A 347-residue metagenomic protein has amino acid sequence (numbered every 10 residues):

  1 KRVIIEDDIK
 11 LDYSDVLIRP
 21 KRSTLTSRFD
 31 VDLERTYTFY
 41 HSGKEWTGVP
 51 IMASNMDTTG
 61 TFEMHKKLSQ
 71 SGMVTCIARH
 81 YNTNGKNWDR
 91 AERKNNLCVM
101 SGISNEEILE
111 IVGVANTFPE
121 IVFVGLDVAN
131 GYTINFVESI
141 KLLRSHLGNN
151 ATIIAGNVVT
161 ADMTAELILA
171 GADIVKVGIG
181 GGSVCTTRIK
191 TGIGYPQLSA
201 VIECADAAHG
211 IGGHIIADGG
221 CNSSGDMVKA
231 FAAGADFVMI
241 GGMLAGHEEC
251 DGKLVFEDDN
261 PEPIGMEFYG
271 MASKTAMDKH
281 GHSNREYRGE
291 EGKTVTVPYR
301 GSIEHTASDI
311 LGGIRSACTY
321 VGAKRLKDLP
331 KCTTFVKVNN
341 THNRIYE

Functional and structural regions predicted by a protein language model:
K1-F29, G192-A217, C221-E347: Alpha/beta catalytic cores of nucleotide-metabolism and tRNA/nucleoside-modifying enzymes
K1-H214, G242-H247, G252: Active-site entrance/lid segments in N-terminal catalytic domains of soluble metabolic enzymes
